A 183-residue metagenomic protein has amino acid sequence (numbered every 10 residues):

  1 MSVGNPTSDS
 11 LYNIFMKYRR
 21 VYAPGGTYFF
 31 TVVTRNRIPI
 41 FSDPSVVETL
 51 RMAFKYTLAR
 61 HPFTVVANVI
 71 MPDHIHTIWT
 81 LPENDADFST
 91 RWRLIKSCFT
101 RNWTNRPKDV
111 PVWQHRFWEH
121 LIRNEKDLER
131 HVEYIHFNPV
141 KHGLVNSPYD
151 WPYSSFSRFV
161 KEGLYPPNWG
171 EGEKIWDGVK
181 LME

Functional and structural regions predicted by a protein language model:
M1-E183: Short catalytic/metal-binding and nucleic-acid-binding patches
